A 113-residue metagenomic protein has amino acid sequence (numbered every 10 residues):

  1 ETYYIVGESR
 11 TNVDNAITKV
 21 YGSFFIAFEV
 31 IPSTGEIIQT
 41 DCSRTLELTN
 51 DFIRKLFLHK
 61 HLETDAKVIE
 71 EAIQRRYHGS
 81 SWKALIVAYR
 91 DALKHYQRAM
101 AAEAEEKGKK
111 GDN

Functional and structural regions predicted by a protein language model:
E1-E8: Short, compositionally biased leader-like segments
E8-D14: Short polar catalytic/cofactor-binding loops
N15-A27, P32-N113: Active-site- and interface-proximal helix/loop "cap" or "latch" segments in soluble metabolic and energy-transducing
